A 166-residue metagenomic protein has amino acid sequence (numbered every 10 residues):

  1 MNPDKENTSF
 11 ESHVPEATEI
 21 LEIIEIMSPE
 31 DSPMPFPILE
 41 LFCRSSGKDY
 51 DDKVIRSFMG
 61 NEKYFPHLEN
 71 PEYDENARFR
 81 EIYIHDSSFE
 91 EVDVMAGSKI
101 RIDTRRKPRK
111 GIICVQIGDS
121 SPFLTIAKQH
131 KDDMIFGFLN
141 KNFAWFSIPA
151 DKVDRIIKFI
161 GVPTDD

Functional and structural regions predicted by a protein language model:
N2-A96, P122, Q129-H130, V162-D166: Short, positionally conserved secondary-structure boundary motifs
Y73-D166: Acidic/glycine-rich C-terminal interaction modules and beta/coil loop segments that lie outside canonical DNA-binding
